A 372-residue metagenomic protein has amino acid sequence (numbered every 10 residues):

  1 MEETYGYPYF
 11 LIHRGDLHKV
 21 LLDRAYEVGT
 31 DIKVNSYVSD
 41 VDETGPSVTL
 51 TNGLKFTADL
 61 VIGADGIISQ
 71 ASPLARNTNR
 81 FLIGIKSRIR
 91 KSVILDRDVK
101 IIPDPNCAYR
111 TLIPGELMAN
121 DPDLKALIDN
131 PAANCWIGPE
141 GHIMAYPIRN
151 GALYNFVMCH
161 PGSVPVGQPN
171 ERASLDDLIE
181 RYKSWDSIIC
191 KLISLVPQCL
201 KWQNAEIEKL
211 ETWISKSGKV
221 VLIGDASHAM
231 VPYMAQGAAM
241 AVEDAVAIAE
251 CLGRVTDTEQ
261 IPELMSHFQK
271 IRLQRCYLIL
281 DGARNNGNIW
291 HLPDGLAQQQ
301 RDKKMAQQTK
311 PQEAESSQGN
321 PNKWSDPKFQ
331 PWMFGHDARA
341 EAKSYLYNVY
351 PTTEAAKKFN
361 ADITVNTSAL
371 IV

Functional and structural regions predicted by a protein language model:
M1-G115, P165-L178, D326-K328, M333-V372: Conserved N-terminal helical subregion
M1-Y9, H13-R14, N52-L54, D98-I102 (+1 more regions): Conserved FAD/dinucleotide-binding core of flavoprotein oxidoreductases
L22, Y26, S39, S72 (+8 more regions): Amphipathic alpha-helical interaction motifs in eukaryotic regulatory proteins
V34, T44, P139-G141, L200 (+1 more regions): Short beta-strand or tight-loop elements that sit immediately N-terminal to catalytic metal-binding acidic residues
E43, T57-A58, S194, Q198 (+1 more regions): Active-site acidic short loop of glycosyltransferases
I62-G63, R80-F81, Y109, A145 (+4 more regions): Conserved mid-domain beta->alpha element of the FAD-binding
A75-R76, S92-V93, I193, M234 (+1 more regions): Short, flexible helix/strand-to-coil boundary loops that buttress conserved ligand/catalytic motifs in alpha/beta
E250-V372: C-terminal helical "tail/cap" subdomain of flavin- and related membrane-associated enzymes
